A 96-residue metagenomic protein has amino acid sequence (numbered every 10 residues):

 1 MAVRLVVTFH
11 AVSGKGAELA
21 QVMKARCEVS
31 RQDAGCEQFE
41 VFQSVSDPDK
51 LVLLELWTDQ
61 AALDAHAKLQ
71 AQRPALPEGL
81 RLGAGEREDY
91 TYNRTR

Functional and structural regions predicted by a protein language model:
M1-V3, E18, A34-G35: Short, flexible segments with low predicted structural confidence
A2-L5, Q21, E28: Detector for intrinsically disordered, low-structure N-terminal pre-sequences
V3-H10, E40-A67: Short, well-ordered beta-strand segments in beta-rich or mixed alpha/beta enzyme and ligand-binding folds
R4, G16, Q72-R73: A general structural signal for well-ordered alpha-helical segments in protein cores
H10-E18: Short, surface-exposed ligand-recognition loops at beta-strand->loop->(often short) alpha-helix junctions that present
A17-A20, D64: Generic structural signal for individual residues within well-ordered alpha-helical segments across diverse proteins
A25-E37, L56-Y90: An amphipathic, aromatic/His-enriched active-site/gating alpha helix that lines ligand/cofactor pockets
T91-R96: Short hydrophobic/aromatic patches at helix-to-coil boundaries
